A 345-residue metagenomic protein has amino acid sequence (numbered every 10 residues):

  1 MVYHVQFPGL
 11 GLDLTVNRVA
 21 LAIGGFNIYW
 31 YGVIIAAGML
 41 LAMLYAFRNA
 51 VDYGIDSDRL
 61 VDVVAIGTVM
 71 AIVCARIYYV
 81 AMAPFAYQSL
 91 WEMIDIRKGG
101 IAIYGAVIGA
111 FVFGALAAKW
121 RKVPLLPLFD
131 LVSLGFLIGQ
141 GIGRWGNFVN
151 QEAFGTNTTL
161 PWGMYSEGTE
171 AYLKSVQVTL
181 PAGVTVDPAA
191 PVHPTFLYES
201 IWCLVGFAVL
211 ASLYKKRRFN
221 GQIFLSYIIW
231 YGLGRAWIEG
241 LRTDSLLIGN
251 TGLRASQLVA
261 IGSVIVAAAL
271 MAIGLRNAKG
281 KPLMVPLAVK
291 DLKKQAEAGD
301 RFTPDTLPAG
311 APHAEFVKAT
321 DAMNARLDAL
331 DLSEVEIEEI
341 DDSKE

Functional and structural regions predicted by a protein language model:
M1-E345: A feature for loop-to-transmembrane-helix boundaries and adjacent hydrophobic helices in multi-pass integral membrane
